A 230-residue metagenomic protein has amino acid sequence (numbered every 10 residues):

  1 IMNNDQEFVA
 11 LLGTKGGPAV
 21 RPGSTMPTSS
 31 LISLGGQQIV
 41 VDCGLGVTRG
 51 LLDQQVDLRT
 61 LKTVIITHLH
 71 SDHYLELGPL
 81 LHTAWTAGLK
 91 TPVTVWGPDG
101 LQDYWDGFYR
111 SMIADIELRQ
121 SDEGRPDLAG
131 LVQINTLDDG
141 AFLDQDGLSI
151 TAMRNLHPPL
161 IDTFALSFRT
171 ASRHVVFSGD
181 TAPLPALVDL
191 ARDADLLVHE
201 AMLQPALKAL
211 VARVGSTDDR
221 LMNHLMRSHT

Functional and structural regions predicted by a protein language model:
I1-A182, D189: Binuclear metal-dependent hydrolase catalytic cores
A165, S172-V176, A182-T230: Cap/insert and terminal regions of metallo-dependent hydrolase folds
